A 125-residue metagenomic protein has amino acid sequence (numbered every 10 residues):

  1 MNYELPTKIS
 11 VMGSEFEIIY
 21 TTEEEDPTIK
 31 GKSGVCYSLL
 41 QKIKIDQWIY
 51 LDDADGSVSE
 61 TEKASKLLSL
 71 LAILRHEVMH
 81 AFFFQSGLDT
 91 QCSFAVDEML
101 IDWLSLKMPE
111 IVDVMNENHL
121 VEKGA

Functional and structural regions predicted by a protein language model:
M1-T7: Short acidic, Pro/Gly- and aromatic-enriched capping/linker segments at domain boundaries
T7-L70, F84-Q85, D89-L106: Active-site scaffold of zinc-dependent metalloenzymes
A72-F84: Active-site recognition of the HExxH zinc-binding catalytic motif
K107-V112: Short, basic alpha-helical nucleic acid-contact segments in DNA-binding proteins and DNA transaction factors
N116-A125: Long, well-structured alpha-helical subdomains associated with metal-dependent extracellular/ecto-lumenal hydrolases
